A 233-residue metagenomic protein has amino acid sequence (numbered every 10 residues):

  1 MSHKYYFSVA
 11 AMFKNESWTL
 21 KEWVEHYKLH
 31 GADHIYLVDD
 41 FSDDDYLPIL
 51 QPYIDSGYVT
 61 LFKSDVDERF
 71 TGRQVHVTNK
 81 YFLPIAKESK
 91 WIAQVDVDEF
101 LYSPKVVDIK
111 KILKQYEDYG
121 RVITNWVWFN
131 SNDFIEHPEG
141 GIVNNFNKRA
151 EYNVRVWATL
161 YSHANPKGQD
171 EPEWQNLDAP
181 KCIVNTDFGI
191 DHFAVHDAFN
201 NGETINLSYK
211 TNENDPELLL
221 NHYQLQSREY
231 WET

Functional and structural regions predicted by a protein language model:
M1-E25: N-proximal low-complexity "stem/linker" segments adjacent to membrane-targeting elements
A11, V38-Y46: Ser/Thr-glycine-rich phosphate-binding loops at phosphate-binding pockets of nucleotides, nucleotide cofactors
E25-H34: Short, acidic, metal-binding catalytic loop of nucleotide-sugar glycosyltransferases
D33, K90, G120: Short acidic/polar active-site loop segments enriched in Thr and Asp
D33-F41, F62-V66: Short beta-strand/loop segment that forms part of the nucleotide-sugar
D40, D96-V97: Short acidic donor-binding/metal-coordinating loop in glycosyltransferase active sites
D45-Q94, S103: Active-site-proximal specificity loops/subdomain of glycosyltransferases
Q74-N79, S103-T233: Catalytic-site signature of metal-activated, phosphate-bearing donor transferases, centered on the GT-A/GT-A-like
